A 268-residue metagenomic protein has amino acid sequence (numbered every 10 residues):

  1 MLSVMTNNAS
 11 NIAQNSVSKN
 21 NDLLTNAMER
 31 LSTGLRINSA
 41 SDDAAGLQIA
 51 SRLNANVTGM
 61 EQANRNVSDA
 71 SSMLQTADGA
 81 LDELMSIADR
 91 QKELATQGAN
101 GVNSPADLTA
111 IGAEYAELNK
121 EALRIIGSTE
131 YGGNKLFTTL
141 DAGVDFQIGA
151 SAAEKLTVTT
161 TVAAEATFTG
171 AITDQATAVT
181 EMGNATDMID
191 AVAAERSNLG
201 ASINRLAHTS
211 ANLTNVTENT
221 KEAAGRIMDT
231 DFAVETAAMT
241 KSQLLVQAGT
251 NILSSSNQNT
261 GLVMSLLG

Functional and structural regions predicted by a protein language model:
M1-G268: Primary detection of the long, small/polar-rich alpha-helical "axial" segments characteristic of bacterial flagellar
